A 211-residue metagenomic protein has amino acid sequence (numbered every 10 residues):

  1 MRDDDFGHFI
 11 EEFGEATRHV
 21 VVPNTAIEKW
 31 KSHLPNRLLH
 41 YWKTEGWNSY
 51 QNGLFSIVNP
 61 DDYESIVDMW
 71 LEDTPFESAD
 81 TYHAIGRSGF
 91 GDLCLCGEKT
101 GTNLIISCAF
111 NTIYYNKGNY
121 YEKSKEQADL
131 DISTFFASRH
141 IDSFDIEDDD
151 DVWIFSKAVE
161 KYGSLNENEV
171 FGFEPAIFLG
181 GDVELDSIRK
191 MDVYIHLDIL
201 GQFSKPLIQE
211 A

Functional and structural regions predicted by a protein language model:
M1-L104, S164-A211: A surface-exposed partner-binding patch
R2, Y121, K125, D145-V152 (+1 more regions): Intrinsic-disorder-associated interaction segments
L104-D145: Compact, glycine/acidic-enriched structural inserts
L130-E184: Mixed-charge (acidic/basic) macromolecular-recognition segments
